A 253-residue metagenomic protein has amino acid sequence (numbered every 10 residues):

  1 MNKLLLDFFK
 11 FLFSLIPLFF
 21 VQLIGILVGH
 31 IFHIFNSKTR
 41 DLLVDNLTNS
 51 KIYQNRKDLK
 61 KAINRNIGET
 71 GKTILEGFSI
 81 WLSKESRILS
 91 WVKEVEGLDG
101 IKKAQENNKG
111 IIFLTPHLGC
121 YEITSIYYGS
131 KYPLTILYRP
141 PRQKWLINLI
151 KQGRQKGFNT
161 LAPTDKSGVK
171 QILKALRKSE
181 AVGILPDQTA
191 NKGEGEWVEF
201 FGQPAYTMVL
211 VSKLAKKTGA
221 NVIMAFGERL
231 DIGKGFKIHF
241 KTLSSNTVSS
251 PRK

Functional and structural regions predicted by a protein language model:
M1-T115, L149-K151, K156-F158: Membrane-anchoring hydrophobic helices of lipid-metabolizing enzymes
W81-K253: Soluble catalytic domains of membrane acyltransferases
